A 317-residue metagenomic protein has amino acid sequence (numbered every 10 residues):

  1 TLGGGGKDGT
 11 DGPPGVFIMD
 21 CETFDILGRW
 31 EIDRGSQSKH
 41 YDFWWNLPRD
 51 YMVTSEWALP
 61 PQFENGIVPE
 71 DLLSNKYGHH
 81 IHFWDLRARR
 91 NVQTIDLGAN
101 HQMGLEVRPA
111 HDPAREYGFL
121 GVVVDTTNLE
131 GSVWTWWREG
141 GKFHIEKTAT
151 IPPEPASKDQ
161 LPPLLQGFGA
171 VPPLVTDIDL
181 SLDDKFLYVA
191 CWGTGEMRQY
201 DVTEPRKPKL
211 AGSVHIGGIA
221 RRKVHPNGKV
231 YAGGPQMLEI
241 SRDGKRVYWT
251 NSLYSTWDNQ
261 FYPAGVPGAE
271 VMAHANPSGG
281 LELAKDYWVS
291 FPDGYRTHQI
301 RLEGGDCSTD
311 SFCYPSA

Functional and structural regions predicted by a protein language model:
T1-L47: Asp-box/WD-like beta-propeller blade repeats and closely related beta-sheet repeat scaffolds
L2-G12, S55-K76, L120-W134, T250-G268: Short, conserved, GDST-rich strand-edge loop motifs in beta-rich repeat architectures
G12, K39-Y41, Y77, M103-L105 (+5 more regions): Beta-rich catalytic cores
C21-F24, F83-R90, V133-T148, Q199-A211 (+2 more regions): Short loop/turn segments immediately following beta-strands, especially the blade-tip and inter-blade linker loops
I26-S38, N91-L105, K142-A170, A211-V230 (+1 more regions): Surface-exposed loop and turn segments in beta-propeller and other repeat-based domains that flank or scaffold
P48-D50, A114-Y117, D183-K185, D243-K245: Short coil/turn segments that connect the beta-strands within blades of beta-propeller domains
S241-A317: Blade-level signature of beta-propeller repeat domains, shared across WD40, Kelch, NHL, RCC1 and BNR/Asp-box propellers
